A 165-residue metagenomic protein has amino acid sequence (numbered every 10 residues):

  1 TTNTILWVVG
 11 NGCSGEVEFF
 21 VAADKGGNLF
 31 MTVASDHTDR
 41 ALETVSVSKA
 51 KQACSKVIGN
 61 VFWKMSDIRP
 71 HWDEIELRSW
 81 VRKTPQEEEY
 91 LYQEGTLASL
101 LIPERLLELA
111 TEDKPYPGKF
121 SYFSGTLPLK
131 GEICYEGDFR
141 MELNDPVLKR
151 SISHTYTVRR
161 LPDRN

Functional and structural regions predicted by a protein language model:
T1-P117, P128-N165: Catalytic-core "active-site belt" of small-molecule-metabolizing enzymes, emphasizing His/Asp/Glu-rich regions
G118-Y122: Loop/turn positions that initiate beta-strands
F123-L127: Glycine-rich anion-binding loop/nest that anchors nucleotide
